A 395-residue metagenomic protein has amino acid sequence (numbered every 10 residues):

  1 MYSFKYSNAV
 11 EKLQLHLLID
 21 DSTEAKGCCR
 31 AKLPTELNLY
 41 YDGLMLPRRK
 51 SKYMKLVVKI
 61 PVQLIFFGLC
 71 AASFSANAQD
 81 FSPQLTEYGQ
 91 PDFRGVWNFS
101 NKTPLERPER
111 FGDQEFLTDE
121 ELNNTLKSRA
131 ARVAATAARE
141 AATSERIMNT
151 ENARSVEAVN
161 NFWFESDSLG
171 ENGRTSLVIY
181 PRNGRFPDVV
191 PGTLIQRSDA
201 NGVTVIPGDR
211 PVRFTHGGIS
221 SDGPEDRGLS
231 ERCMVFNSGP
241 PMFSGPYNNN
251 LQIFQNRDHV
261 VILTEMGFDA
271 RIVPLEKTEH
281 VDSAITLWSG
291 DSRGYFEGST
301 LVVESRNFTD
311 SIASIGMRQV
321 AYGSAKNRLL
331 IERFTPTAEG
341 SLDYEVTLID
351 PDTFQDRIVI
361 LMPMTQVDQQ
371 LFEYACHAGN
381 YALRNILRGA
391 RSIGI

Functional and structural regions predicted by a protein language model:
M1-K59: N-terminal secretory signal peptides that target proteins for export/translocation
T23-E24, I65, G228, L371: Disulfide-bonded cysteine motifs in exported proteins
K26-G27, N38, G68, E231 (+1 more regions): Secreted/extracellular small peptides and ectodomain modules produced from precursors
C28-R30, A71, M234, H377: Secreted/luminal cysteine- and crosslink-motif detector
S51, V58, Q63, A270-L275: Catalytic-site beta-strand/loop segments enriched in glycine and acidic/polar residues
P61-S73: Bacterial N-terminal signal peptides
A78-I395: PEST-like low-complexity, intrinsically disordered acidic/proline/serine-rich tracts that flank trafficking/processing
